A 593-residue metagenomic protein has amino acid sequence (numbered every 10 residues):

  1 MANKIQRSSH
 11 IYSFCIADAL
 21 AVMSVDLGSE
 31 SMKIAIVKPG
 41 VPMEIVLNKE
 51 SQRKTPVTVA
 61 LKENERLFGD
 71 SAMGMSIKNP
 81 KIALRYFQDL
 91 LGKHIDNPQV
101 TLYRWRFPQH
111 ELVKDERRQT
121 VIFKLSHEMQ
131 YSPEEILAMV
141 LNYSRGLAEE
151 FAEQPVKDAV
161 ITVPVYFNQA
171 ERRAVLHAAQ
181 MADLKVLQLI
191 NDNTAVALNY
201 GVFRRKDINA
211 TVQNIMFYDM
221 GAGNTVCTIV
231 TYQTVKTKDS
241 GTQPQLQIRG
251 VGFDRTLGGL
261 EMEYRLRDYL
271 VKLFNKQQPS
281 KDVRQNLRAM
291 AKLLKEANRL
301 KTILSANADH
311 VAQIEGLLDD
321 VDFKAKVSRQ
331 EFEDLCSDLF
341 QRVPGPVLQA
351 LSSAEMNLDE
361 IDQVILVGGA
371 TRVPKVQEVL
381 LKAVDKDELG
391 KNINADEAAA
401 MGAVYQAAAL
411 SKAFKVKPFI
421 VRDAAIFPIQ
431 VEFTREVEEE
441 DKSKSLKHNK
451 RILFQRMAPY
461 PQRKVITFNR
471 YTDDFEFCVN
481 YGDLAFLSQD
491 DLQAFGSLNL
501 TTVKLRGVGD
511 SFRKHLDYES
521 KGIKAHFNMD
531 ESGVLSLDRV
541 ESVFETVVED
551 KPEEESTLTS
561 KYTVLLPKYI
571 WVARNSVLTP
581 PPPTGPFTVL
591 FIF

Functional and structural regions predicted by a protein language model:
A2-R7, I11-L102, S126-Q130, M139 (+1 more regions): Oxyanion-binding/catalytic loops of NTP- or PPi-dependent enzymes
V57, Q119-V121: A generic secondary-structure signal marking the coil-to-beta-strand transition
K62, E111-Q119, H127: Short, ordered beta-strand-loop transition motifs
R106-H110, S144-L147: Short, charged beta->alpha transition segments
F107-K114, V465: Short amphipathic beta-strand and strand-loop transition segments with alternating hydrophobic
S132-E134: Hydrophobic alpha-helical hairpins/lids featuring a short glycine-rich hinge
